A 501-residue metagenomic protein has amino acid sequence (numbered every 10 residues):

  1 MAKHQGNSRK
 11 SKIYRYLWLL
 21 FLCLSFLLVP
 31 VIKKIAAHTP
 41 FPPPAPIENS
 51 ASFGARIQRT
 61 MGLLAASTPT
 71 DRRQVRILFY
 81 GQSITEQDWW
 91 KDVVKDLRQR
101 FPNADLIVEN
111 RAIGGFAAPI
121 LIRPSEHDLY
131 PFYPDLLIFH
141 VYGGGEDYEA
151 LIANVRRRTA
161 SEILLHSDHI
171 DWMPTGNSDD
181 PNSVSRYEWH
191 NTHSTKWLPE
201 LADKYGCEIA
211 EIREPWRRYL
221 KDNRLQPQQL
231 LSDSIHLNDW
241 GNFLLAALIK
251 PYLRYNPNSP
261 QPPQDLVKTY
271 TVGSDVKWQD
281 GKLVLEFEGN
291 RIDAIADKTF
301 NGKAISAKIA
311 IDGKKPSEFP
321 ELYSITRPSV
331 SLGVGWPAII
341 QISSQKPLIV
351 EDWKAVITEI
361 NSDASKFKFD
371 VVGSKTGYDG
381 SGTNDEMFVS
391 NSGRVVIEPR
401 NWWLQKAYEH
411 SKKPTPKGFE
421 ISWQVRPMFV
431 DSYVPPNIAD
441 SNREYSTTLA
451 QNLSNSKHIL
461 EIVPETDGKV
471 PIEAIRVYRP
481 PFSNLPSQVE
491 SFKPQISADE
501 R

Functional and structural regions predicted by a protein language model:
M1-Y80, I84-K91, K95-A104, Y130-Y133 (+6 more regions): N-terminal secretory targeting modules
R76-L78, P102-F132, L137, G144-P174: Internal alpha/beta domain cores that form substrate/cofactor-binding pockets in large enzymes and binding proteins
L78-I84, R111, G115, I138-V141 (+2 more regions): Second-shell loop/turn segments in exported
I84, G143, H169-I170, P215 (+1 more regions): Catalytic metal-binding/acid-base residues of hydrolase active sites
W90-V94, I122, E126, Y148-I152 (+2 more regions): Extracytoplasmic/secreted envelope proteins and their assembly/folding machinery, especially bacterial periplasmic
H140, R213, Y478: Conserved residues at the C-terminal ends of beta-strands
G176-P262: Catalytic His-Asp segment of secreted/periplasmic serine-dependent ester chemistry enzymes
Q495-R501: Arg/Gly-rich low-complexity intrinsically disordered repeat tracts
